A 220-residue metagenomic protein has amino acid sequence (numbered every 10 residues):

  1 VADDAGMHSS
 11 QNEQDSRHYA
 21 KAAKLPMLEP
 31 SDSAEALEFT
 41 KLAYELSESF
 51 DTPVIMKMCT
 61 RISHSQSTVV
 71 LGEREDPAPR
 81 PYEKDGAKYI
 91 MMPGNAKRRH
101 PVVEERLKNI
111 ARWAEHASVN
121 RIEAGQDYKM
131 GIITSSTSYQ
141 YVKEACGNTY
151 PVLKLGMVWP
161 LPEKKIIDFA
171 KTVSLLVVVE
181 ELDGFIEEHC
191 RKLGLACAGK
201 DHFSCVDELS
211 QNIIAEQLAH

Functional and structural regions predicted by a protein language model:
V1-E48, C59: Thiamine diphosphate
P30-H220: Flexible, low-complexity linker and terminal segments
